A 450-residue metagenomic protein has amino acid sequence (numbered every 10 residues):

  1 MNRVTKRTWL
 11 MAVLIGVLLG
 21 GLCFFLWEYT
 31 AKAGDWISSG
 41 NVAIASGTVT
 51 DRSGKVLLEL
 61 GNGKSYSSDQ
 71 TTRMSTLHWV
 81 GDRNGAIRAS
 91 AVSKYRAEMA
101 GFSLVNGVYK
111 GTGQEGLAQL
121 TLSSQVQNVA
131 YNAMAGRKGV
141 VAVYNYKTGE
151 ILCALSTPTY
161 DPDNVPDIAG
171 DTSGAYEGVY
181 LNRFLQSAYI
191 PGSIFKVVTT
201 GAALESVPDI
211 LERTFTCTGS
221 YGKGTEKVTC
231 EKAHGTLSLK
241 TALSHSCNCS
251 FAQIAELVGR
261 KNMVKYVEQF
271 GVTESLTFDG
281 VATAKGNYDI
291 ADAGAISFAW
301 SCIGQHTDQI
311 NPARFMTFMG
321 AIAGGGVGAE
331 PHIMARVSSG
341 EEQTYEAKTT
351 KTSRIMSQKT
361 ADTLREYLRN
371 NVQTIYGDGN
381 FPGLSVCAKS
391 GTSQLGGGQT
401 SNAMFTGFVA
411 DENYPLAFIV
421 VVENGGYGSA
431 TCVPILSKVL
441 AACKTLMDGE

Functional and structural regions predicted by a protein language model:
M1-A169, V179, A188, R213 (+3 more regions): Periplasmic/cell-envelope proteins involved in peptidoglycan metabolism and beta-lactam response
S53, K147-G192, V198-N424, G428 (+1 more regions): Beta-lactam-recognizing serine transpeptidase/beta-lactamase-like catalytic domain environment
